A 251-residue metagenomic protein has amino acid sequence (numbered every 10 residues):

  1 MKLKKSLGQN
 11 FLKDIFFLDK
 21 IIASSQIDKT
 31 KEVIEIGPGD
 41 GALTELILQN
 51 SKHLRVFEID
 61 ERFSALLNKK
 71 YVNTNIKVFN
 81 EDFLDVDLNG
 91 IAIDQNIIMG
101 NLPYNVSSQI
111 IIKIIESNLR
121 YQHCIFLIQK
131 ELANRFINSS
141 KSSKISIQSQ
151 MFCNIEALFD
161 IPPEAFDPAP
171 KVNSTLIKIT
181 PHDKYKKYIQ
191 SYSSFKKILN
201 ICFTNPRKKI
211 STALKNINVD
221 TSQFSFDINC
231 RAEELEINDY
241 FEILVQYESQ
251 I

Functional and structural regions predicted by a protein language model:
M1-K197, I201, N238-I243: Catalytic cores of RNA-modifying enzymes
I27, M151, N205, N216 (+1 more regions): A structural signal for alpha-helix termini and helix-coil/disorder junctions
D60-R62, K215-N218: Short, polar loop motifs at secondary-structure junctions
L199-L214: Pseudouridine synthase
T212, N218-I251: Conserved Class I S-adenosyl-L-methionine
